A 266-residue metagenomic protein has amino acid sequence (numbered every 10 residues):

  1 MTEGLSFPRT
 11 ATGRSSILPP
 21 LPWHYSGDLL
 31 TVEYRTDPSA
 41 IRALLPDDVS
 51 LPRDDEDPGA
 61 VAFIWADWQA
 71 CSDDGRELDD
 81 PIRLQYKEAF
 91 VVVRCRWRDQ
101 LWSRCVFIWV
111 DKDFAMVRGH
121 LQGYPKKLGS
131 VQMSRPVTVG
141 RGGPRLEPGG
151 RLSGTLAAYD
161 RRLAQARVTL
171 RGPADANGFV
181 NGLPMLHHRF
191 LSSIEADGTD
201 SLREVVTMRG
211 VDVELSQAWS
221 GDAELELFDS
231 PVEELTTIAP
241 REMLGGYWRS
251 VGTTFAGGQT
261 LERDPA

Functional and structural regions predicted by a protein language model:
M1-G75, A218-D222, S230, T237 (+2 more regions): N-terminal domain-onset segments
T2-S15, L121-A266: Interaction-surface and assembly-scaffold signal
W23, W65-W68, W97, W102 (+4 more regions): A residue-identity detector for tryptophan
A40, A89-V92, G198: Short, hydrophobic/aromatic alpha-helical segments in well-folded domains
L44-P46, D55, E77, F107-W109 (+3 more regions): General "foldedness" signal
W68-Q165: Aromatic- and glycine-enriched beta-alpha-beta binding-site module
